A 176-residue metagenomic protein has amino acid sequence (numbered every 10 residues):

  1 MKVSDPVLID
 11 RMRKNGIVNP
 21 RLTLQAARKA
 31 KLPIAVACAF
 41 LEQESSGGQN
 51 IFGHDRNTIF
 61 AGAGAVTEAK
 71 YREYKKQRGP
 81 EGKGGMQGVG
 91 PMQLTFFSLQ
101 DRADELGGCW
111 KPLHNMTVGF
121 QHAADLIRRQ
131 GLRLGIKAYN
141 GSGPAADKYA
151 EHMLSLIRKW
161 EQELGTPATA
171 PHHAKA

Functional and structural regions predicted by a protein language model:
M1, K175-A176: Short, solvent-exposed mixed-charge patches
K2-P171: Catalytic glycan-binding domains that act on GlcNAc-containing polysaccharides
